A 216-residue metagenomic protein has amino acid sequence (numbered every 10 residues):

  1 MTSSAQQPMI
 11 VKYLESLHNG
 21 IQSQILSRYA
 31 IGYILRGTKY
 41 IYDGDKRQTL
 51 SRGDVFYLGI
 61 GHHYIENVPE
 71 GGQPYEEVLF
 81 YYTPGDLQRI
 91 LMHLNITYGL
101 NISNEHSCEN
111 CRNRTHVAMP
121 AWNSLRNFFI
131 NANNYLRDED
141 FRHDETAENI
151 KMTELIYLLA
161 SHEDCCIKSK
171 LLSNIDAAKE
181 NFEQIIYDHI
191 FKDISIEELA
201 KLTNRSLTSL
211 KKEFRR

Functional and structural regions predicted by a protein language model:
S3-E105, F141: N-terminal regulatory/effector-sensing and dimerization cores that precede helix-turn-helix DNA-binding domains
E70-G72, S173-I175, T208: A short beta-turn/loop motif at secondary-structure boundaries
I90-M92, R112-R114, D140-F141, E145 (+1 more regions): Alpha-helical membrane-embedding segments and immediately adjacent membrane-interface amphipathic helices
E105-C111: Short, charged recognition helix plus adjacent turn of helix-turn-helix-like nucleic-acid-binding domains
C111-A178: An amphipathic alpha-helical interaction segment
L158-C165, I185, H189, D193-R216: Basic/polar phosphate-binding segments, predominantly the helix-turn-helix DNA-binding elements of transcriptional
A177-I185: Pre-recognition alpha-helix immediately N-terminal to the DNA-recognition helix within helix-turn-helix or winged-helix
